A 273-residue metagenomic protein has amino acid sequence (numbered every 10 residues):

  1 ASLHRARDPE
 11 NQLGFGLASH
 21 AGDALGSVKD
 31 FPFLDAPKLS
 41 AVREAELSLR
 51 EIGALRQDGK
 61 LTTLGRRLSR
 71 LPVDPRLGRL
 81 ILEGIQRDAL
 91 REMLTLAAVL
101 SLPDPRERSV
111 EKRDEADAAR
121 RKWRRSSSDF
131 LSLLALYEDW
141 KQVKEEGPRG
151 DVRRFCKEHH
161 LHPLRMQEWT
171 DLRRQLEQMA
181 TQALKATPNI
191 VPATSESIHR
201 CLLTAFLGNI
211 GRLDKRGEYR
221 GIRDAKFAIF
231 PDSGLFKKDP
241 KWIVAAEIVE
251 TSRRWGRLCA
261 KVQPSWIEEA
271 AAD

Functional and structural regions predicted by a protein language model:
A1-D273: Second RecA-like catalytic domain
